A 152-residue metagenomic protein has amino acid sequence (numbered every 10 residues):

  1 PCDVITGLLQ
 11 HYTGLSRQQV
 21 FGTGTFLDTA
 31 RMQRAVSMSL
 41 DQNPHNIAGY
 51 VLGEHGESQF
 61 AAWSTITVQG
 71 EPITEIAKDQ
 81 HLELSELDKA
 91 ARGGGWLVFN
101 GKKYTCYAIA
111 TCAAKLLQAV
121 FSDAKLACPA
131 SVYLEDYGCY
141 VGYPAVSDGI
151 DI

Functional and structural regions predicted by a protein language model:
P1-Q18, A30: Rossmann-fold NAD(P)-binding glycine/threonine-rich loop
D3, F26, Y107-T111: An alpha-helix initiation/capping motif
I5, F21, V51: Sparse, context-dependent recognition of short Cys/His-centered cofactor- or disulfide-binding micro-motifs
L15-D28, N46-A48: Short, acidic/small-residue loops that bind anionic groups at enzyme active sites
L27-S37: Short, flexible loop segments at boundaries between secondary-structure elements
S37-I152: Long, compositionally biased stretches enriched for glycine and/or charged residues
